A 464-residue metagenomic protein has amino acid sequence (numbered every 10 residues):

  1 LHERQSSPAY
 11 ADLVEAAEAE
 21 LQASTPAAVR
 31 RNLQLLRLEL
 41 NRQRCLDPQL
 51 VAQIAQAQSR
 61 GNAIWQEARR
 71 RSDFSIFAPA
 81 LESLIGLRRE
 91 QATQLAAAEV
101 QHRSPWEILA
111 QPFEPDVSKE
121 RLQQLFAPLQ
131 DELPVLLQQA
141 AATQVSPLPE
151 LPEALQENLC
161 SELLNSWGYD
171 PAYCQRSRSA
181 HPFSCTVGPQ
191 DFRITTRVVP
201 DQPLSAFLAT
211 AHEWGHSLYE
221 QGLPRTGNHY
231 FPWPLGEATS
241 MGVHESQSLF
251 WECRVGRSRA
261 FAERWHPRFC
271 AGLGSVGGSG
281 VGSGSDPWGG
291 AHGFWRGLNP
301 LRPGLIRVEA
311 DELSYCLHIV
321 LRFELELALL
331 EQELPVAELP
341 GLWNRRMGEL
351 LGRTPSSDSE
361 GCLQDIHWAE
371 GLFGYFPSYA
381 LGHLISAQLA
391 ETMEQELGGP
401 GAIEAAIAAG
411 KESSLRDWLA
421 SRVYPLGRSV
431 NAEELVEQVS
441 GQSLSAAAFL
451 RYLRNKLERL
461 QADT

Functional and structural regions predicted by a protein language model:
L1-L81: N-terminal helix-rich structural modules
R4, Q66, I319, F323-T464: C-terminal, non-catalytic "cap/extension" segments appended to globular domains
L50-Q53, A80-S83, L125, P152 (+13 more regions): Secondary-structure capping and boundary motifs in well-ordered enzyme cores
Q53-S205, Q442, L457: Contiguous, non-catalytic segments that form substrate-binding/exosite surfaces or channel walls
E67-S75, D116, L136-P147, R225-P234 (+4 more regions): Inter-helical turn/loop segments and adjacent helix faces that build the functional surface of alpha-helical bundle
A96, S205-P224, E245-L249: Active-site recognition of the HExxH zinc-binding catalytic motif
Q124, P128, Q221-A262: Catalytic or ion-translocation cores adjacent to nucleophile or general acid/base/metal-coordination motifs in diverse
R257-E370: Long, amphipathic alpha-helical stalk/connector segments used for oligomerization, subunit docking, or mechanical
